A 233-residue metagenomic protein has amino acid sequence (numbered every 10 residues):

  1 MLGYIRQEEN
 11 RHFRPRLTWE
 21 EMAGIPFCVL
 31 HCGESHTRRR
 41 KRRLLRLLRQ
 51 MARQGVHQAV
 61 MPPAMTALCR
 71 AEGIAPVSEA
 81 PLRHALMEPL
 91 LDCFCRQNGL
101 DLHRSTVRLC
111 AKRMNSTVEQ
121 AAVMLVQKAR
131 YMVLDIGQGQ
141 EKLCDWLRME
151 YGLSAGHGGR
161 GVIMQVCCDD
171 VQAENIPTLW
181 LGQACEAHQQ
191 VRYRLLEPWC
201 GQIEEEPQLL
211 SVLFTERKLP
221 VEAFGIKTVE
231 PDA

Functional and structural regions predicted by a protein language model:
M1-E8, Q58-M61, R104-R113, M132-I136 (+1 more regions): Short hydrophobic beta-strand segments
M1-G24: N-terminal basic/disordered segments at the start of proteins
L17, A23, V29-G33, L179-A233: Adenosine-phosphate binding glycine-rich loop
R42-Q54: Short, well-structured alpha-helical segments in soluble
R53-P62, Q165-V166: Periplasmic-binding protein-like
A75-C93: A glycine-rich, Thr/Ser-enriched phosphate-binding loop motif common to dinucleotide/cofactor-binding enzymes
Q97-R160: Glycine-rich phosphate/diphosphate-binding loop of Rossmann-like nucleotide-binding domains
Y151-G201: Rossmann-like adenosine-cofactor binding region
